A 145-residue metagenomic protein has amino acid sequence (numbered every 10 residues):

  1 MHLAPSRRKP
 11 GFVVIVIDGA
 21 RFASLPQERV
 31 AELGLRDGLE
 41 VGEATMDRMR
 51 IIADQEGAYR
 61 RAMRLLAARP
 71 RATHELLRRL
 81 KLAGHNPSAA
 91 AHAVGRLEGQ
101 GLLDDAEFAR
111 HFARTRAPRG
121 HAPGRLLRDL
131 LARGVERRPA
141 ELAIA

Functional and structural regions predicted by a protein language model:
M1-A145: An alpha-helical, amphipathic repeat domain used for nucleic-acid recognition, typified by the mTERF helical solenoid
